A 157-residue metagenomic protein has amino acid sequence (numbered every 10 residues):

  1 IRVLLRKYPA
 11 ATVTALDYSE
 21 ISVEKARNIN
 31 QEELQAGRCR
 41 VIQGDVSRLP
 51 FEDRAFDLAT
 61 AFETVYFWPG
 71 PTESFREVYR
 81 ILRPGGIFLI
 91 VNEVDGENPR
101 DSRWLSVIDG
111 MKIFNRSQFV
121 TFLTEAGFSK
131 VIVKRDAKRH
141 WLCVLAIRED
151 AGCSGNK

Functional and structural regions predicted by a protein language model:
I1-R48: Class I SAM-dependent methyltransferase SAM/SAH-binding core
S47-A59: A short acidic, Gly/Pro-enriched loop at the edge of an enzyme's catalytic core that lines a small-molecule cofactor
D57-P71: A short SAM/SAH-binding and catalytic strip from SAM-dependent methyltransferases
T72-I87: A short glycine-rich, Lys/Arg-flanked "PGG" loop and its adjoining helix->strand segment in the class I
F88-L89, K130: A short hydrophobic/small-residue beta-strand
E93-G110: Short, glycine-/aromatic-enriched active-site segment of Class I SAM-dependent methyltransferases
M111-A126: Short alpha-helix
A126-K157: Core SAM-dependent methyltransferase catalytic element
